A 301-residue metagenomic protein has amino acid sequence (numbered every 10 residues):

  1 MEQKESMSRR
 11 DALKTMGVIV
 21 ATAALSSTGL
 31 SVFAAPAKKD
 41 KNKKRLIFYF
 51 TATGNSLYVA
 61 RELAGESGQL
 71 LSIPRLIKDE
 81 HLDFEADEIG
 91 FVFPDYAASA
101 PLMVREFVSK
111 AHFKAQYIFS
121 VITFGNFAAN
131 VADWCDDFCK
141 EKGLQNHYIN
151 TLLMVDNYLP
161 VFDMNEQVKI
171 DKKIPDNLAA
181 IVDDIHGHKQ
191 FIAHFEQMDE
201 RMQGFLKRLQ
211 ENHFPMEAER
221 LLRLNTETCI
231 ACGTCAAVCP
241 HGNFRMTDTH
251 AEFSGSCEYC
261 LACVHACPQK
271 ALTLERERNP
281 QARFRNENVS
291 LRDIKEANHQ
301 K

Functional and structural regions predicted by a protein language model:
M1-M7, A35: N-terminal secretory signal peptides
D11-A34: N-terminal export signals
T28-A52, Y58-E66: C-terminal segment of N-terminal export signals and the immediately downstream linker at the start of the mature
V32, A37, L224, I230-E258 (+1 more regions): Iron-sulfur cluster-binding cysteine motifs and their immediate structural context in ferredoxin-like electron-transfer
S67-L71, P94-A98, N243: Short, flexible loop segments at the rims of nucleotide/cofactor-binding pockets, characterized by
Q69-L76, T247: Short gly/ser/thr-rich secondary-structure transition/capping motifs
P74-M154: Helix-loop-strand module that forms the ligand-binding subsite of alpha/beta enzymes
A132, Y148-I230, R278-K301: Ferredoxin-type iron-sulfur electron-transfer modules and their immediate structural context
